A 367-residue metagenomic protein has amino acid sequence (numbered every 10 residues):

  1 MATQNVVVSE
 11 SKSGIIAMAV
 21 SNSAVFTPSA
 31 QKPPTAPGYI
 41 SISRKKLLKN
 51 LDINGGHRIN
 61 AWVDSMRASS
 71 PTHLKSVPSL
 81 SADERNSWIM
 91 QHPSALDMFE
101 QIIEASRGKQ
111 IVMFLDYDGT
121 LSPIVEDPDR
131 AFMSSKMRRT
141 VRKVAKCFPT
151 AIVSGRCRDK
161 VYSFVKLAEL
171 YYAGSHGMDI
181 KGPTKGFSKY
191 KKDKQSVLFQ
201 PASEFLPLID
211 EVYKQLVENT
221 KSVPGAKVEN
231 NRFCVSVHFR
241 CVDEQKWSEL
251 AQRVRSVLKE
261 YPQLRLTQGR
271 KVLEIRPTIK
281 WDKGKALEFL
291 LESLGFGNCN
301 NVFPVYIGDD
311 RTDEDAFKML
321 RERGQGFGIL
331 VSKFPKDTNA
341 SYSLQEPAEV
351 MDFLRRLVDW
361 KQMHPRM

Functional and structural regions predicted by a protein language model:
M1-K12, D97, K191, F199-F233 (+1 more regions): C-terminal cap/substrate-recognition subdomain and adjoining C-terminal extension of metal-dependent phosphatase-like
M1-Y117, E126-P128, K136, E292 (+1 more regions): Non-catalytic pre-domain segments flanking phosphatase-related domains
G108-Q110, C147, E169, R232 (+2 more regions): A general structural motif
V112-F114, Y171, V305: Hydrophobic "anchor" residues on beta-strands that sit immediately upstream of conserved functional sites
T120-L121: Hydrophobic "anchor" residues
E126-P128, F164-K166, K185-G186, E249-Q252 (+1 more regions): Short coil/turn segments at secondary-structure boundaries
F132-N231: Active-site phosphate-binding/coordination module
